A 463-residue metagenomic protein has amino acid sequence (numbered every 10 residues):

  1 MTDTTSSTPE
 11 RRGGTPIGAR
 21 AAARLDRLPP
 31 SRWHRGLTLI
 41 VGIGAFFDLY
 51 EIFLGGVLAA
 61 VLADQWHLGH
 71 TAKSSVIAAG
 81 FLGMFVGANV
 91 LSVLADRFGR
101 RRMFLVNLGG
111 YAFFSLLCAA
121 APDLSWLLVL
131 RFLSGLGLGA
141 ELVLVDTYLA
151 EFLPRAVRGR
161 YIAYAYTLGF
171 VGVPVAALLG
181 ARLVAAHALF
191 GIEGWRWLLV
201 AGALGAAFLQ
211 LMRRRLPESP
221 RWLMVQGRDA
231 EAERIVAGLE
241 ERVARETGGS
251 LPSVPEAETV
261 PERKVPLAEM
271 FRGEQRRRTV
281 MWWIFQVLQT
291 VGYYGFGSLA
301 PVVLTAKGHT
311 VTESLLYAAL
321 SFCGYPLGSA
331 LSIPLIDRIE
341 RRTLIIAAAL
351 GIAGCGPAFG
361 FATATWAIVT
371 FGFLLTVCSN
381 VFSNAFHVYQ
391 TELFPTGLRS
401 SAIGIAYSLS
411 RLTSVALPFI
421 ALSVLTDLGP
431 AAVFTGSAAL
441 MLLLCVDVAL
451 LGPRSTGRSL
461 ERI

Functional and structural regions predicted by a protein language model:
M1-I463: Transmembrane-helix signature of 12-pass secondary carriers
